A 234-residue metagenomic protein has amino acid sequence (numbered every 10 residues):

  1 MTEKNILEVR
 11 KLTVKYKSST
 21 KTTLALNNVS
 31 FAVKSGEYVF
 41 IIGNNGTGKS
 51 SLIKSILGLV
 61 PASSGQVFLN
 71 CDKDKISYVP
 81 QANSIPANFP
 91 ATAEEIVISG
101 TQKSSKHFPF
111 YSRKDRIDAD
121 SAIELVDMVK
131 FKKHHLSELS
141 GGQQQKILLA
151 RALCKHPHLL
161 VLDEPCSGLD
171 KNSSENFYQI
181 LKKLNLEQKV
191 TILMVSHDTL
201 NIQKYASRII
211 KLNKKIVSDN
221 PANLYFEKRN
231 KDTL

Functional and structural regions predicted by a protein language model:
R113-F131: Conserved ABC ATPase "signature" region
H135-L139, Q143: Conserved ABC ATPase signature
H156: Conserved catalytic motifs of ABC-family nucleotide-binding domains
L160-D163: Catalytic Walker B motif of ABC-type/P-loop ATPase nucleotide-binding domains
K171-S173: Helix N-cap at the start of a conserved alpha-helix in ABC-type nucleotide-binding domains
S196-H197: H-loop/switch region of ABC-family ATPase nucleotide-binding domains
Y205-P221: H-loop (His-switch) and adjacent beta-strand-loop-beta switch element of ABC-type ATPase nucleotide-binding domains
